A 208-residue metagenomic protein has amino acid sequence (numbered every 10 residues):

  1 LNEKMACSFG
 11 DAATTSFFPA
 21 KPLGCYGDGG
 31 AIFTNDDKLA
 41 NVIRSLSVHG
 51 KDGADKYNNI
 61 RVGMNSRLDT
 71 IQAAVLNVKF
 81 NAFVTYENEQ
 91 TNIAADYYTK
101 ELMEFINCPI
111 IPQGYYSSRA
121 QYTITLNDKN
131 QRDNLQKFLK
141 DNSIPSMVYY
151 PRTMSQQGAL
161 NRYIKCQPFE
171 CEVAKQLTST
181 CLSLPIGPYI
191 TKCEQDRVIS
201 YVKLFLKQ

Functional and structural regions predicted by a protein language model:
L1-Y26, D55-N58: Conserved active-site segment immediately N-terminal to the catalytic lysine that forms the internal aldimine
K4-F9, I32, I164-Q167: Short, hinge-like loop/turn segments at secondary-structure boundaries
A12, G29, V42: Short acidic donor-binding loop at the edge of a beta-strand
T15-S16, G30-N35: Short beta-strand-to-turn element immediately C-terminal to the catalytic PLP-Schiff-base lysine in fold type I
C25-G29, L76: Adenylate-forming
N35-Q208: PLP-dependent aminotransferase class I/II
